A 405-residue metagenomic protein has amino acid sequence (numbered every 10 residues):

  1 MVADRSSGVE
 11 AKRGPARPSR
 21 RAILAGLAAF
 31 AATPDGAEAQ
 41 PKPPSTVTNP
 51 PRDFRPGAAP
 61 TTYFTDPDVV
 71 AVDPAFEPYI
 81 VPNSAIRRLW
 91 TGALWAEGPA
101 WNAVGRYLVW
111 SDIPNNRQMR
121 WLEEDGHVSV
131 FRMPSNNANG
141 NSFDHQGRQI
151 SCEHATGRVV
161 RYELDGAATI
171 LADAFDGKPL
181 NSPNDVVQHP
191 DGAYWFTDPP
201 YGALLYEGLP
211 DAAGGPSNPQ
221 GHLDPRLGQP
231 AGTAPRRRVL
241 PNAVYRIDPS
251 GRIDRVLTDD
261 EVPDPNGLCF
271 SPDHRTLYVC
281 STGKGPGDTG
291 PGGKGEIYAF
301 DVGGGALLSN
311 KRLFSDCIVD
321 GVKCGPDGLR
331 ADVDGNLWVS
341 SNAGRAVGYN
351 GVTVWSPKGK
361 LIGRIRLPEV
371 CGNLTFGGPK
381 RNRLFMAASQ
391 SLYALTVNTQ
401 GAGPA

Functional and structural regions predicted by a protein language model:
M1-P18, A29: N-terminal secretory signal peptides
T48-S84: Blade/loop signatures of beta-propeller domains
P67-P74, R87-S111: Beta-strand-rich domains and repeat architectures in extracellular enzymes and scaffolds, especially beta-propellers
Y79-T91, H127-P134, D165-G177, R246-V262 (+2 more regions): Blade-edge beta-strand/turn elements of extracellular beta-propeller and related beta-sheet repeat scaffolds
T91-R106, P134-I150, R158, D176-F196 (+7 more regions): Beta-rich, blade/repeat-based domains predominating in secreted/periplasmic proteins but also intracellular
V159-A193, P199-P210, G214-G232: Asp-box/WD-like beta-propeller blade repeats and closely related beta-sheet repeat scaffolds
F300-A306, V397-A402: Short loop/turn segments immediately following beta-strands, especially the blade-tip and inter-blade linker loops
T375-A405: Blade-level signature of beta-propeller repeat domains, shared across WD40, Kelch, NHL, RCC1 and BNR/Asp-box propellers
